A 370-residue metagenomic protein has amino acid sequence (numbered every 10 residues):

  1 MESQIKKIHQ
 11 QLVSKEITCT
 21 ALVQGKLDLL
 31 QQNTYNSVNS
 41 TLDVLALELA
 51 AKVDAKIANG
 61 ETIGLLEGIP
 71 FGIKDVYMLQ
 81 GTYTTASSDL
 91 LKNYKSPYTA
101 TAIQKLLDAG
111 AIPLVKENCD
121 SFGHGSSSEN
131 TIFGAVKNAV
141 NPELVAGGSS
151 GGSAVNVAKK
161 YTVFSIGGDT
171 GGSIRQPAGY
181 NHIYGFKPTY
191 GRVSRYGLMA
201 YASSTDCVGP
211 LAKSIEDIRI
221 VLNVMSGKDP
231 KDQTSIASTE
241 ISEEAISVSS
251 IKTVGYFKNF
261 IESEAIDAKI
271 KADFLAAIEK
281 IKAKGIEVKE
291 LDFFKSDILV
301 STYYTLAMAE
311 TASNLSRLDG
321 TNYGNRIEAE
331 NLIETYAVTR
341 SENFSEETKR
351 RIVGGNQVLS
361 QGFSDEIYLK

Functional and structural regions predicted by a protein language model:
M1-K95, F122-H124, T234-A237, E243-A245 (+1 more regions): Short, well-ordered alpha-helical
C19-Q24, A51-D54, E243, I266-D292 (+3 more regions): Acyltransferase
L22-K26, T302-Y303, T348-N356: Short alpha-helical scaffolding segments that buttress acidic/His motifs in well-ordered protein cores
K26, A46, T99, I218 (+3 more regions): Residue-level signal for inorganic ion chemistry
A46, K74, L106, G134 (+1 more regions): Conserved hydrophobic/aromatic pocket- or pore-lining residues that grip, position, or stack substrates in active sites
L66-A86, V248-F257, A309-K370: Short helix-loop capping/hinge segments that flank enzyme active sites or metal/cofactor-binding pockets
T99-A100, Q104-M225: Short glycine/serine-rich loop segments
K187-A272, E334-V338: A short helix-breaking turn/cap at a secondary-structure junction
